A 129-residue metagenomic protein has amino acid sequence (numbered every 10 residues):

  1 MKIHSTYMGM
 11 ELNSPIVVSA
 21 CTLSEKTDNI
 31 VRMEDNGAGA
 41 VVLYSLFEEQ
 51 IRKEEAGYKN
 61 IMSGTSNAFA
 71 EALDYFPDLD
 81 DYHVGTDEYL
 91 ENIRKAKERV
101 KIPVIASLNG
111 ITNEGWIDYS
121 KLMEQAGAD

Functional and structural regions predicted by a protein language model:
M1-V17, Y89-K97: N-terminal amphipathic alpha-helix/helix-capping segment at the start of soluble metabolic enzymes
P15-V17, L79-D80, A106-S107: Short, contiguous strand/loop micro-motifs
C21, T27-A68, V84-I105, N109-D129: Alpha/beta enzyme core
E71-D80: Short glycine/proline- and acidic residue-enriched helix-loop micro-motifs that form flexible lids or anion-recognition
